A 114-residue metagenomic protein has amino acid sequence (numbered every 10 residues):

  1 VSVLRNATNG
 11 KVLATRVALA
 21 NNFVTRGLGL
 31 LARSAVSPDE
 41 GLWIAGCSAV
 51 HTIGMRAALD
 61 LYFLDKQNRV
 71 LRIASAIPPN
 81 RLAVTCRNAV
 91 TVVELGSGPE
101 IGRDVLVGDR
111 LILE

Functional and structural regions predicted by a protein language model:
V1-E114: Compact, glycine-rich, soluble single-domain proteins
